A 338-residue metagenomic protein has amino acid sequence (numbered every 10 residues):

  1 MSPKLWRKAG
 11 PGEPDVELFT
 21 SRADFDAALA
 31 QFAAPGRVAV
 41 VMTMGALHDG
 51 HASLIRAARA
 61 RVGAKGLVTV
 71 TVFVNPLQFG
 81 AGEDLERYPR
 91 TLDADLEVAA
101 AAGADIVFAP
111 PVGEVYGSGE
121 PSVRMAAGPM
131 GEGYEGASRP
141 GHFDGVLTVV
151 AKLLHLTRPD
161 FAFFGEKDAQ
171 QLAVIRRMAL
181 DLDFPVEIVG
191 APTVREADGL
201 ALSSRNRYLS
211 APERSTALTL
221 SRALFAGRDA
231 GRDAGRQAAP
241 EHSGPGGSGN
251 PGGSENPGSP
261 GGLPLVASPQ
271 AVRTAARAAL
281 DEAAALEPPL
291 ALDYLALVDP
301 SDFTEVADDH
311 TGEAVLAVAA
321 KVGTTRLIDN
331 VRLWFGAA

Functional and structural regions predicted by a protein language model:
S2-H242, E255-L286, A291, V298 (+2 more regions): Nucleotidyltransferase catalytic core that binds NTPs
P245, G249-P251: Intrinsically disordered, low-complexity Ser/Thr- and Pro-rich stretches
D293-H310, L316-A317: A conserved acidic, glycine/proline-rich C-terminal tail/linker
T304, T325-L327: Intrinsically disordered, low-complexity acidic/polar segments
A307-D308, V318-V322, V331-L333: Short beta-strand elements
